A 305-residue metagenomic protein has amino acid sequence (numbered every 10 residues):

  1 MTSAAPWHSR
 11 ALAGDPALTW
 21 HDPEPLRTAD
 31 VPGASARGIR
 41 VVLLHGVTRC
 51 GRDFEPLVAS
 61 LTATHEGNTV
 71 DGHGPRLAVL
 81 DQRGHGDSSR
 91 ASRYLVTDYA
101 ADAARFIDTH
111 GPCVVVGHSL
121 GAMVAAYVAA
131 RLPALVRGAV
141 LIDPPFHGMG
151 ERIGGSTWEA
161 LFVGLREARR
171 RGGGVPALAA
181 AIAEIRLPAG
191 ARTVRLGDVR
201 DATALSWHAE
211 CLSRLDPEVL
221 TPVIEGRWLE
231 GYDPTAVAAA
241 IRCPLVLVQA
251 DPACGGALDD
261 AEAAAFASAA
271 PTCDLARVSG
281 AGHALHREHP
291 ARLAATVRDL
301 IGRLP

Functional and structural regions predicted by a protein language model:
M1-A17: N-terminal cap/lid segment of alpha/beta-hydrolase-fold proteins
E24-S89: Conserved HGGG/HGGXW glycine-rich cap/lid loop of the alpha/beta-hydrolase fold
L26, H73-V116, A130, A281 (+1 more regions): Active-site loop/oxyanion-hole signature of alpha/beta-hydrolase fold enzymes
G117-G121, A125: Gly/Ala-rich beta-loop-alpha elbow adjacent to hydrolase catalytic centers
A130, G138-G174: Flexible "cap/lid" loop of the alpha/beta hydrolase fold
E151-R152, R171-A239: Conserved alpha/beta-hydrolase catalytic His-Asp/Glu region
R242-A281: Conserved loop-alpha-helix segment in the C-terminal half of the alpha/beta-hydrolase fold that carries the catalytic
A281-P290: Catalytic histidine-centered segment of alpha/beta-hydrolase-like enzymes
